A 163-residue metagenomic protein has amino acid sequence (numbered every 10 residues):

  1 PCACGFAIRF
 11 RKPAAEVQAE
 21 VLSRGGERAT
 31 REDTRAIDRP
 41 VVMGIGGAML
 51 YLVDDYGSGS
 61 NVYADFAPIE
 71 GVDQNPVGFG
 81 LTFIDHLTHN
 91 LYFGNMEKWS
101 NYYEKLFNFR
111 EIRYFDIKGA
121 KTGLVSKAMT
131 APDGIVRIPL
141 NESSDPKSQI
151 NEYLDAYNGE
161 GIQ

Functional and structural regions predicted by a protein language model:
F6-L91, M96, N101-Y102, R113-E142 (+1 more regions): Vicinal oxygen chelate
Y103-F109: Long hydrophobic segments that form regular secondary structure
L140, I150-Y153: Catalytic lobes of large eukaryotic enzymes
S144-P146: Active-site loop ensemble at the mouth of alpha/beta enzyme cores that anchors a bound cofactor
